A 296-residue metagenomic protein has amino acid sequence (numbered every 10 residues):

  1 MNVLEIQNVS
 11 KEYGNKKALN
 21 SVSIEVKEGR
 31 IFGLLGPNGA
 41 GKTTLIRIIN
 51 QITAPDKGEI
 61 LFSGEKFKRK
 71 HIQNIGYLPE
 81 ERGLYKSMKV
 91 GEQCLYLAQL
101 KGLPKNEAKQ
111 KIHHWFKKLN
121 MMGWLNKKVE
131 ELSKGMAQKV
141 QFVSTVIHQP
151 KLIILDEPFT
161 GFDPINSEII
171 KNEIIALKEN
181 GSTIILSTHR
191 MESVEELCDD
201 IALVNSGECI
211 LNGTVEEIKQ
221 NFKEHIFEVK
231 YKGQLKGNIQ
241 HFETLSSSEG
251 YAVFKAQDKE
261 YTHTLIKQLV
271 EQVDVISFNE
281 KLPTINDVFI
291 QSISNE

Functional and structural regions predicted by a protein language model:
N50: Helix-to-loop junction immediately C-terminal to a conserved catalytic motif
K57-Q73: Conserved ABC transporter NBD signature motif
L95, Q99, E107-W124: Conserved ABC ATPase "signature" region
K128-G135: Conserved ABC ATPase signature
I153-E157, F162: Catalytic Walker B motif of ABC-type/P-loop ATPase nucleotide-binding domains
N172-A256: ABC transporter nucleotide-binding domain
E224-E296: Short, charged/small-residue-rich alpha-helical element at the C-terminal edge of ABC transporter nucleotide-binding
